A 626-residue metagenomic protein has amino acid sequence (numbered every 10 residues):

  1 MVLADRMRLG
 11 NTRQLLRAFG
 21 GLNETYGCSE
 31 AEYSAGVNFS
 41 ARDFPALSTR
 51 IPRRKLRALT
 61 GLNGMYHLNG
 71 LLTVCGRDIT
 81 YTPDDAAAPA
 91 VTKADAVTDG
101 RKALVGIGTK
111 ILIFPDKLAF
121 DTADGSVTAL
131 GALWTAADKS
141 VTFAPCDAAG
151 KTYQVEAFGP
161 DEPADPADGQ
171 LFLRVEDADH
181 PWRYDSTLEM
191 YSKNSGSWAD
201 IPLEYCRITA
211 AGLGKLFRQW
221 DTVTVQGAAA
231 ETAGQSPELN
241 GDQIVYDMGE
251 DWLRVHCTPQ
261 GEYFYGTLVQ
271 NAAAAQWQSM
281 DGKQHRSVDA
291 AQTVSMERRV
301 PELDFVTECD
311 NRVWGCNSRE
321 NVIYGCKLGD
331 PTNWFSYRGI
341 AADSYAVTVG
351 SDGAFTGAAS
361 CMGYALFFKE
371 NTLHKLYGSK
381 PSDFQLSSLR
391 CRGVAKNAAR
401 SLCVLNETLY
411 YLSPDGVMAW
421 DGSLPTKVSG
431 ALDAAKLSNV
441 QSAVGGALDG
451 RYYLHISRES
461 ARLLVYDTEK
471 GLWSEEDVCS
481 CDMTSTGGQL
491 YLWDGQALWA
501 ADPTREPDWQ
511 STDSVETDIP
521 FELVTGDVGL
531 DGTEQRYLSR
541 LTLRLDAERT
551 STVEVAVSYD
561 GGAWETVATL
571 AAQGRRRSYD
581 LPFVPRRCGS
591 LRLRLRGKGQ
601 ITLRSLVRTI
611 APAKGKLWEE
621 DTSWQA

Functional and structural regions predicted by a protein language model:
M1-A87, T142-G150, R298-K375, R458-V465: N-terminal beta-propeller domains
V2-G70, V394-N397, E407-T408, D415 (+1 more regions): Beta-sheet repeat architectures centered on beta-propellers
D5-R8, L130-G131, T187-Q219, Q226-V300: Small/polar beta-strand repeat architecture
L71-T73, T109-I113, P163-M190, W220-Q226 (+7 more regions): Short hydrophobic/aromatic-rich beta-strand motifs
D78-V91, F120-G131, I323-S344, Y377-F384 (+4 more regions): Surface-exposed loop/turn elements that mediate protein-protein interactions on large endomembrane-trafficking
Y81, K117-L133, Q170-P202, T232-A233 (+6 more regions): Short, surface-exposed terminal/edge motifs of secreted or surface/virion proteins that either
T92-G100, K139-D177, G196-Y205, V294-S295 (+1 more regions): Extracellular/surface-exposed low-complexity repeats and stalk/linker segments enriched in Gly/Pro and small polar
K102-A144: Hydrophobic or amphipathic alpha-helical targeting/insertion segments
